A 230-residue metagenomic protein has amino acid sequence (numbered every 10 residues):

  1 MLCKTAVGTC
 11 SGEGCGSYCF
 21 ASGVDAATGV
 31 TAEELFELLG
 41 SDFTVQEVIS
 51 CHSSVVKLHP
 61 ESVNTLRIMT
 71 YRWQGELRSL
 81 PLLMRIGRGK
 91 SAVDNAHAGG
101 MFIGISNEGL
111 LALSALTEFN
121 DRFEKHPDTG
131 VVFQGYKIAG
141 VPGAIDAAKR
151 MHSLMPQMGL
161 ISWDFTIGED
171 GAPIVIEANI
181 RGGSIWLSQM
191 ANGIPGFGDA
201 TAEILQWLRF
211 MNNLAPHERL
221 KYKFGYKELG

Functional and structural regions predicted by a protein language model:
M1-L66: Active-site nucleotide/adenylate-binding loops and adjacent lid/helix of ATP-dependent enzymes
L2, G29-V30, E34-L35, E108-L113 (+2 more regions): N-terminal capping/interface segment
L2, L58, T65-Y71, L77-R85 (+2 more regions): Beta-strand scaffold of nucleotide-dependent catalytic cores
G8, S50-C51, Q74, R85 (+1 more regions): Short, solvent-exposed coil/turn elements at secondary-structure transition points
S11, T65, R85-S91, N179-N192: Glycine-rich phosphate/pyrophosphate-binding beta-alpha loops
F36-F43, E47-E61, S79, R85-G168: A long amphipathic alpha-helix within ATP-dependent nucleotide-binding catalytic cores
M69-W73, T166-D170: Short beta-strand micro-motifs enriched in acidic
R122-G143, K149, S153-M158, I167-G230: C-terminal active-site "lid" helix and adjoining low-complexity regulatory extension at the edge of ATP-using catalytic
